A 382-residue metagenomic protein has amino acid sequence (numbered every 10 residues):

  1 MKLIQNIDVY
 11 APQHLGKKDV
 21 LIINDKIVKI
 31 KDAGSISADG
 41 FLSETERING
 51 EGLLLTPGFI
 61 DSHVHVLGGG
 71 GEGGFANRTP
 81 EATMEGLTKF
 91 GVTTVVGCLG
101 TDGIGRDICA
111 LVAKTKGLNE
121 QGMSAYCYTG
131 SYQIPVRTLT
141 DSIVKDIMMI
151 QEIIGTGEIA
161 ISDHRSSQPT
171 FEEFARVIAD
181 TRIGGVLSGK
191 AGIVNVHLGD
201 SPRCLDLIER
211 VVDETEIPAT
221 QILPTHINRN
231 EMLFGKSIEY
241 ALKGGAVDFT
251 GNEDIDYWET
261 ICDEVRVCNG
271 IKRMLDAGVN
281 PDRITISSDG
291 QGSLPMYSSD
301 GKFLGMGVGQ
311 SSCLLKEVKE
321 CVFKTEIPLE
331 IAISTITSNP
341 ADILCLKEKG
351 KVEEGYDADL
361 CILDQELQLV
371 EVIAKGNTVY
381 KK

Functional and structural regions predicted by a protein language model:
M1, V9-T56: Histidine-rich, glycine-flanked metal-binding segment
I7, V20, D25, G52 (+11 more regions): Divalent metal-coordination and catalytic microenvironments
I7-V9, I27, V352-K382: C-terminal cap of metal-dependent C-N hydrolases
L42-T45, G50-A113: Metal-associated gating/positioning segment near the N- to mid-region
G74-N77, E81-G97, D146-S167, V177-D180 (+4 more regions): Active-site gating loops and adjacent loop-to-helix segments of metal-dependent hydrolytic enzymes
A82-P135, I150-H164, R182, V186-S201 (+1 more regions): Divalent metal-dependent hydrolysis catalytic cores, especially in the metallo-beta-lactamase
D180-P295, F303-L304: Active-site core of metal-dependent hydrolases
D276-Y356, L360-L363: His/Asp/Glu-enriched, well-ordered alpha-helical/loop segment that forms or immediately abuts the divalent-metal
